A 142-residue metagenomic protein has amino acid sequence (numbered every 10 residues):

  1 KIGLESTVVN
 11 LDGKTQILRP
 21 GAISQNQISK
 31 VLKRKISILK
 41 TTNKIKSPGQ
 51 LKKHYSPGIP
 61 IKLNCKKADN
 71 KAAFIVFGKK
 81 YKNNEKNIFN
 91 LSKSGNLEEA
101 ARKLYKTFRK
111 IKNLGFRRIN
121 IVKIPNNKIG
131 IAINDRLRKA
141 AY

Functional and structural regions predicted by a protein language model:
K1-Y142: Active-site-adjacent structural elements in enzyme catalytic cores
